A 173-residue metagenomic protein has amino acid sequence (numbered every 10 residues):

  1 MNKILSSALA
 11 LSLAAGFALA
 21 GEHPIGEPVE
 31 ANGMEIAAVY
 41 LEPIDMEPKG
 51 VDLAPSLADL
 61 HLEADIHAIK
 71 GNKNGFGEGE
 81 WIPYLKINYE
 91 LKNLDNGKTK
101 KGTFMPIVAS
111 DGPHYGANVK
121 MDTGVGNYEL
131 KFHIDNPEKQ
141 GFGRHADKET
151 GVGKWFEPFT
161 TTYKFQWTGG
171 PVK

Functional and structural regions predicted by a protein language model:
N2-A10: Sec-dependent signal peptide recognition, specifically the positively charged N-region followed immediately by
L13-F17: N-terminal signal peptide c-region/cleavage motif recognized by signal peptidases
G21-S56: Short, compositionally biased P/S/T/A/G/V-rich stretches that sit at domain boundaries
H23-E30, R144-K173: Extracytoplasmic/periplasmic copper-protein system
H61-E80: Short amphipathic, basic-aromatic surface patches that mediate peripheral association with negatively charged
G79-T99: Extended low-complexity, serine/threonine- and proline-enriched intrinsically disordered segments
T103-E138: Short, solvent-exposed, Trp/other aromatic-anchored flexible loops in extracytoplasmic proteins
I134-K148: Short acidic/polar inter-strand loop motif in beta-rich domains
